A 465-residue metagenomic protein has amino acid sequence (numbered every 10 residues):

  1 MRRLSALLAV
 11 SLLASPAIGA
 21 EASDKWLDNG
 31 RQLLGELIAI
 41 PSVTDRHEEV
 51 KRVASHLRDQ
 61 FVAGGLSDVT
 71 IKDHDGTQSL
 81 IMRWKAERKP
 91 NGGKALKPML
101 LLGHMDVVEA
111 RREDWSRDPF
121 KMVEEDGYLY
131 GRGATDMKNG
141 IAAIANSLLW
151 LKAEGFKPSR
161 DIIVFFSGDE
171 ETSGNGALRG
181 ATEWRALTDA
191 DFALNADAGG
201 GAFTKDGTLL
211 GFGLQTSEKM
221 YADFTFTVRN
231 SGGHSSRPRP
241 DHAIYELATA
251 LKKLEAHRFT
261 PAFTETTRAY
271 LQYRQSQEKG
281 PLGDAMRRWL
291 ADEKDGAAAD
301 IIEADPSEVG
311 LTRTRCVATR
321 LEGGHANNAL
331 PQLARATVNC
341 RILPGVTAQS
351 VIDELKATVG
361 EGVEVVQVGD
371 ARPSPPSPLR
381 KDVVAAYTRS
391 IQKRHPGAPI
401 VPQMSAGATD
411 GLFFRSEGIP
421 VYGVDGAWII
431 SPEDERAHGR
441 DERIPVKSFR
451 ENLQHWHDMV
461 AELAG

Functional and structural regions predicted by a protein language model:
S5-S15: Bacterial N-terminal signal peptides
A20-R112, L333, T337, A348: N-terminal helical capping/dimerization or prosegment-like subdomains of hydrolases acting on amide or phosphate bonds
E21-D24, A39-E48, L129-A134, F212 (+2 more regions): Second-shell loop/turn segments in exported
G92, L96-F166: Active-site metal-coordination/substrate-binding segment of hydrolases, especially metallo-dependent peptidases
K94-A95, V108, G201-F203, L209 (+5 more regions): An extended, acidic, His-containing surface patch that forms the Zn2+-binding/catalytic region of metallohydrolases
S159-H242: Histidine/acidic-residue-rich, glycine-tolerant segments that coordinate divalent metal ions
F224, S231-G233, R237-R287: Polar, glycine-rich mid-to-C-terminal structural blocks that act as macromolecule-binding/assembly scaffolds
D241, V351-V359: Short amphipathic alpha-helices in soluble, non-transmembrane regions that often serve as interface/regulatory elements
